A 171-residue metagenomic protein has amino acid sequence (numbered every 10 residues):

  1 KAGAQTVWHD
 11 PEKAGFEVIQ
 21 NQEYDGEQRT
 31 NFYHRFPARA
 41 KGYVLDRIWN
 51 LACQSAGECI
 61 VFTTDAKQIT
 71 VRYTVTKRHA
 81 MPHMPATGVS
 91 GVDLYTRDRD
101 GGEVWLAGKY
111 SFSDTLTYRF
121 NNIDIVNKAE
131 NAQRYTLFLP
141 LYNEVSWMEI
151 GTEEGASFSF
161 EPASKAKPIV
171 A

Functional and structural regions predicted by a protein language model:
K1-P168: N-terminal secretory targeting modules
